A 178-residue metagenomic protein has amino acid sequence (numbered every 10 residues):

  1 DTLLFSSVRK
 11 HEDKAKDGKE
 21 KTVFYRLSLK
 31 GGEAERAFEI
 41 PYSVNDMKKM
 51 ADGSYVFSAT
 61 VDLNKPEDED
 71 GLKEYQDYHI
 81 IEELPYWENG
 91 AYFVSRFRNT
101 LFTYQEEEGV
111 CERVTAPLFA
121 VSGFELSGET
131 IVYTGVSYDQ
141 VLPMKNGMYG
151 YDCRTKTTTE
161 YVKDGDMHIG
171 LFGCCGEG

Functional and structural regions predicted by a protein language model:
D1-F24: Glycine-rich active-site/cofactor-binding loop and its immediate structural neighborhood
D1-L4, E12, A34, P41-Y55 (+4 more regions): Conserved beta-propeller blade repeats
L4, Y25, F102-Y104, Y149-Y151: Conserved hydrophobic/aromatic positions in well-ordered beta-strands
D13-K21, T60-F102, K145-G147: Predominantly five- to eight-bladed beta-propeller fold
F24-E69, T103: Internal hydrophobic scaffold segments of catalytic domains
S28-G32, Q105-G109, D152-K156: Short loop/turn segments that connect beta-strands within beta-propeller blades
